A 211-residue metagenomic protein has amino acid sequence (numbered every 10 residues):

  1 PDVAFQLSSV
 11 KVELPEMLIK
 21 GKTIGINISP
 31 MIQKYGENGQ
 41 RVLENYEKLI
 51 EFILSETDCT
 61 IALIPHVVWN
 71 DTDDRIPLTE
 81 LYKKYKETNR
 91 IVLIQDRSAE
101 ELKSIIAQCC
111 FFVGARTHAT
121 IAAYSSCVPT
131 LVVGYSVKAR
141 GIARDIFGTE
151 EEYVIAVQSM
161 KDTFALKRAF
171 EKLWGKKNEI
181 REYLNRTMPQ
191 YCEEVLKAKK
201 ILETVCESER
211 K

Functional and structural regions predicted by a protein language model:
P1-K211: Active-site anion-handling motifs in enzyme catalytic cores
